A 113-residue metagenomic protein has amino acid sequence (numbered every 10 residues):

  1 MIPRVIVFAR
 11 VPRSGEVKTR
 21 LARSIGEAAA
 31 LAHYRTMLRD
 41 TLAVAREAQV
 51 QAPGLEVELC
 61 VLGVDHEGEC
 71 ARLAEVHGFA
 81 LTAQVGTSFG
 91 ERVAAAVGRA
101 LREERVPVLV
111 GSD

Functional and structural regions predicted by a protein language model:
M1-L21: N-terminal nucleotide-binding beta1-loop-alpha1 segment
V5, V57-L59, P107: Hydrophobic/aromatic residues located in beta-strands of well-ordered beta-sheets within soluble catalytic
R20-A29: Short glycine-enriched, charge-decorated loop/helix-capping segments at active-site entrances that position
A29-A32, G68: A short aromatic-anchored loop/beta-hairpin motif
A32-A52: A short, N-terminal amphipathic alpha-helix
R46-A80: Acidic donor-binding segment of Leloir-type glycosyltransferases
E69-V106: Short phosphate-binding loop-to-helix
V110-S112: Active-site acidic Asp-centered loop
